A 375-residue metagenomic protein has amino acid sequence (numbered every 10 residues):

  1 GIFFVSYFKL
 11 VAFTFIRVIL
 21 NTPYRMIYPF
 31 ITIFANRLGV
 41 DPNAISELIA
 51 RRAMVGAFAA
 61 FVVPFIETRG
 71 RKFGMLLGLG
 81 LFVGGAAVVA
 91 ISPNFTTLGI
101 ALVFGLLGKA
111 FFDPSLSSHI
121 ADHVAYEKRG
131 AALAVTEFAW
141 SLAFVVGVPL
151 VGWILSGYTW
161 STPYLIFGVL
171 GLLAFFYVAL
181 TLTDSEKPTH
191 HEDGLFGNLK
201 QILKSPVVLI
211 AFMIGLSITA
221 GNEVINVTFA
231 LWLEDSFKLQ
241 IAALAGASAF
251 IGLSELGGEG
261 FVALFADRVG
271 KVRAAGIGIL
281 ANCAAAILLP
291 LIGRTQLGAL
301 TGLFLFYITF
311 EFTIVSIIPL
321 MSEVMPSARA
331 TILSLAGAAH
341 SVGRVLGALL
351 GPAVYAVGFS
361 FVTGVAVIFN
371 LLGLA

Functional and structural regions predicted by a protein language model:
F3-F4, D184-I210: Juxtamembrane intracellular "pre-TM" segments in multi-pass secondary transporters
Y28, L209-A249: Extracytoplasmic gate region of multi-pass secondary transporters
A50-V63, A249-G258: Central cavity-lining transmembrane alpha-helices of secondary-active solute carriers, predominantly the Major
A59-G70, E259-G270: Helix-to-loop junctions at the C-terminal end of transmembrane segments in multipass secondary transporters
L102-F138: Cytoplasmic helix-loop-helix junction between adjacent transmembrane helices in 12-TM secondary transporters
T136-A179: Helix-loop-helix hairpin linking two adjacent transmembrane segments in secondary transporters
V272-I317: C-terminal transmembrane helical hairpin of 12-TM major facilitator-type secondary transporters
A328-A356: A late C-terminal transmembrane helix in Major Facilitator Superfamily
